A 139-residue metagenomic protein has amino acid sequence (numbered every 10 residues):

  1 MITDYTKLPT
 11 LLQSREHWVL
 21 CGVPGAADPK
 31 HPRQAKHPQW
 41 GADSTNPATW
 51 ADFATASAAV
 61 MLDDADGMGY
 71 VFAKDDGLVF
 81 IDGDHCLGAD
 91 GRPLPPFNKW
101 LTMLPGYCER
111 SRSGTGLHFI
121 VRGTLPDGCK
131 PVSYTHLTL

Functional and structural regions predicted by a protein language model:
M1-L137: Conserved phosphate/metal-binding and DNA-contacting active-site motifs used in DNA phosphodiester-bond processing
